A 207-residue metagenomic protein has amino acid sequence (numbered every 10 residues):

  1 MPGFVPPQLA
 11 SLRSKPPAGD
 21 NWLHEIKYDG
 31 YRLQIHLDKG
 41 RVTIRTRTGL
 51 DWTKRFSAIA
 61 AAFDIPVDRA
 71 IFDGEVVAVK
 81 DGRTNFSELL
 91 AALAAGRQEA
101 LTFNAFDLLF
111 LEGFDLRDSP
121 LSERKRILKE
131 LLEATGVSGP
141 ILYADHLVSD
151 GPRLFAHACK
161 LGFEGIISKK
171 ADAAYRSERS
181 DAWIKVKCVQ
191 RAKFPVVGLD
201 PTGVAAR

Functional and structural regions predicted by a protein language model:
M1-R207: Catalytic cores of nucleic-acid ligases and guanylyltransferases
